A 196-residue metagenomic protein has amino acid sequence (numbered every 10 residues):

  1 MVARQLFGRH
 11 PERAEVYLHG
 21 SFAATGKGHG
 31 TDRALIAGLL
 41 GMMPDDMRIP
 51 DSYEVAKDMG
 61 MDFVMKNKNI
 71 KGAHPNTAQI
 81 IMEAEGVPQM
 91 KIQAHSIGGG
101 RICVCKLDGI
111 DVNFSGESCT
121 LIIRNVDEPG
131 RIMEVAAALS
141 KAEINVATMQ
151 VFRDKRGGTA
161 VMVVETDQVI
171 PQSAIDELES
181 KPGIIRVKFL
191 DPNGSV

Functional and structural regions predicted by a protein language model:
M1-F7: Alpha-helical support elements that line or immediately flank enzyme active sites and cofactor-binding pockets
P11: Conserved active-site segments centered on acidic
E15-E54, D58: A structural-propensity feature for long, helix-poor, extended segments
G20, A84, T166-Q168: Non-catalytic surface loops within mature trypsin-like serine protease
K27, M47-D51, M65-K68, P88-V196: A conserved regulatory-domain signal marking ACT and ACT-like small-molecule sensing domains and adjacent regulatory
M42-V87: Contiguous domain-boundary segments centered on the initiation and propagation of an alpha-helix
